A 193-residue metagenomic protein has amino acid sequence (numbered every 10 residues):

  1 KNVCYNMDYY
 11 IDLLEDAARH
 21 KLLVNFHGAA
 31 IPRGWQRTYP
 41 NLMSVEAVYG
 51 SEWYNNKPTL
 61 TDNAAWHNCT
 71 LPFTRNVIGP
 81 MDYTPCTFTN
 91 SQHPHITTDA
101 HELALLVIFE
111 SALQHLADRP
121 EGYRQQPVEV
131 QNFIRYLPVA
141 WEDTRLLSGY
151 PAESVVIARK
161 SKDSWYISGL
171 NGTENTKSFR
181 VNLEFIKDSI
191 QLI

Functional and structural regions predicted by a protein language model:
K1-Q92, I96: Aromatic- and carboxylate-enriched substrate-binding clefts and catalytic-loop regions of carbohydrate-active enzymes
N2-Y5, I31-Q36, N90-Q92, H115-A117 (+3 more regions): Flexible loop/turn segments at secondary-structure boundaries
I11-L14, L105, N182-L183: Short amphipathic alpha-helical segments and helix-helix/interface helices
V24, I108, I167: Conserved, mostly hydrophobic/aromatic
P32-R33, Y123-E129, T173, L183-L192: Active/binding-pocket-proximal capping segment
V48-T61, R135-R145, P151: Extracellular glycoside hydrolase catalytic/binding regions
A100-G149: Catalytic cores of secreted or luminal carbohydrate-active enzymes
P151-K187: Carbohydrate-binding surface patches
